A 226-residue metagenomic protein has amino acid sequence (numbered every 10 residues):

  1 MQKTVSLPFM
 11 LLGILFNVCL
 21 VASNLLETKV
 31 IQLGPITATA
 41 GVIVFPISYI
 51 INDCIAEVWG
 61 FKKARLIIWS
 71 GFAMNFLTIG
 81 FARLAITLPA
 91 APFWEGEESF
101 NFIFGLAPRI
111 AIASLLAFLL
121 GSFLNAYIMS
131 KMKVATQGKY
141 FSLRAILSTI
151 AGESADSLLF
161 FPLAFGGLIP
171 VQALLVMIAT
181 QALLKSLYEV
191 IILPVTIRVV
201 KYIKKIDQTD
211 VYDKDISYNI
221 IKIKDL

Functional and structural regions predicted by a protein language model:
M1-F72, F76: Hydrophobic transmembrane alpha-helices
E27, I31, T78-I86, G121 (+4 more regions): Alpha-helical transmembrane segments and their lipid-water interface positions in multi-pass membrane proteins
T39, I43, S99-A113, Q181: Short aromatic-rich membrane-water interface segments that cap or initiate transmembrane helices in multi-pass membrane
G71-F72, L119, S142-S154, I178-K185: Transmembrane helix-bundle signature of multi-pass membrane transporters/permeases
L84-A107: Membrane-interface interhelical connector segments
M132-L143: Membrane interface segments of multi-pass transport proteins and intramembrane proteases
A164-Q172: Interfacial helix-loop-helix junctions of multi-pass membrane proteins
V200-L226: Short, highly charged, low-complexity non-transmembrane loops/tails of multi-pass membrane proteins
